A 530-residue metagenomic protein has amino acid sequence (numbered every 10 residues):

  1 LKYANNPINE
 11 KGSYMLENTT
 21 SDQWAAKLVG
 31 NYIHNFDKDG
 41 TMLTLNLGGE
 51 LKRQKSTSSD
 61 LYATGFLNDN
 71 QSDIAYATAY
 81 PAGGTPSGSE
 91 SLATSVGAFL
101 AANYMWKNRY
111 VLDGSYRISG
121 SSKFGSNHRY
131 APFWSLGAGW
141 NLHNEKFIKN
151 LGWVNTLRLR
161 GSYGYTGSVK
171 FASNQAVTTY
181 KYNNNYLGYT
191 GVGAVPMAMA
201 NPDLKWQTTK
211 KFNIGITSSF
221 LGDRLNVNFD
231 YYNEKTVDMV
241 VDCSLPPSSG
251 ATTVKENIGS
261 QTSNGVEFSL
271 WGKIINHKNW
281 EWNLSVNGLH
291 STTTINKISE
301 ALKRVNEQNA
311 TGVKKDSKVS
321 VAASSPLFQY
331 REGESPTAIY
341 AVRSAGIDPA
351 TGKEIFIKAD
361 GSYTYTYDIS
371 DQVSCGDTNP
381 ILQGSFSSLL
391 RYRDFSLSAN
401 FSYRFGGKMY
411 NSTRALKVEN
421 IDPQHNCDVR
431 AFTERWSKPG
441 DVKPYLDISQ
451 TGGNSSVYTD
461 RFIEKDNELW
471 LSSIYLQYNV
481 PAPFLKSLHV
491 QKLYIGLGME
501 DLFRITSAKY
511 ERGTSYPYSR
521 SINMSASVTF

Functional and structural regions predicted by a protein language model:
L1, I8-V319, Y458-F530: Extracellular/periplasmic, surface-exposed regions of secreted and cell-surface proteins
K2-N9, Q71-S91, N184-M197, V313-C375 (+1 more regions): Flexible glycine-rich, low-complexity coil/linker segments exposed to the extracellular/periplasmic environment
Y32, G259-P380, R391, G407 (+1 more regions): Gram-negative outer-membrane beta-barrel transporters
S121, P349, R404-I495, M499: Extracytoplasmic gating/loop element in the C-terminal half of outer-membrane beta-barrel translocons and assembly
N400-S402: Transmembrane alpha-helix/helix-exit interface in multi-pass inner-membrane proteins
